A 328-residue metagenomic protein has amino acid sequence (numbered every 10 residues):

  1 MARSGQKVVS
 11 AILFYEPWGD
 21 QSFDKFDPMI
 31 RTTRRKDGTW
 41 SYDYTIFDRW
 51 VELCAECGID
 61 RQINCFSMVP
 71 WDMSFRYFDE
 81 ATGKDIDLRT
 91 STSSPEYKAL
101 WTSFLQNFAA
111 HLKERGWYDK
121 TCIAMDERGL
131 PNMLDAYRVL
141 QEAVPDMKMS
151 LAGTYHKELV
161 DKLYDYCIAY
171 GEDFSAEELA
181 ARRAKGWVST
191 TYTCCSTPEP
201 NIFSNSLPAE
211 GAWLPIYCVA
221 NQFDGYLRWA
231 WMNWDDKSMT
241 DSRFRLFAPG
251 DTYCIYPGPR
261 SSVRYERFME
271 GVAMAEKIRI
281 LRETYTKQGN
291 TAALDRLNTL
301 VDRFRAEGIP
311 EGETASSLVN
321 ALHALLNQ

Functional and structural regions predicted by a protein language model:
M1, V9-A11, I63, F108 (+7 more regions): Generic structural hydrophobic/aromatic packing signal, biased to beta-strands
M1-A143, A152-D161, M232-D235: Aromatic-lined carbohydrate-binding surfaces of glycoside hydrolases
I30-R34, K84-L88, G211-I216, R245-Y253: Short, structured secondary-structure boundary patches
C54-C57, C65, C122, C167 (+3 more regions): Generic recognition of cysteine residues
R76-Y77, R89-Y155, F223, M239-Q328: Catalytic domains of carbohydrate-active enzymes that cleave complex glycans
M147-D161, T191-P198: A generic structural motif
D165-F247: Catalytic-core region of carbohydrate-active enzymes that cleave or remodel glycosidic bonds
